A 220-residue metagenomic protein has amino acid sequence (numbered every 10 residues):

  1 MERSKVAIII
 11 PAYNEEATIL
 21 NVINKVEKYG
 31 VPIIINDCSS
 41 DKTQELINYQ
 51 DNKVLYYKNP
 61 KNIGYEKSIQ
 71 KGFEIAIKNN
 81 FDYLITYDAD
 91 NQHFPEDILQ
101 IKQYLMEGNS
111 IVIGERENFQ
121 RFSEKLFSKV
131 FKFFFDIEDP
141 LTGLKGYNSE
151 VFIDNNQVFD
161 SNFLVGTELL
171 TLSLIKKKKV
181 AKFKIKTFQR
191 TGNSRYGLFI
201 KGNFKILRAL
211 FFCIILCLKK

Functional and structural regions predicted by a protein language model:
I10, G30-S39, Y57-K58, Y87: Short beta-strand/loop segment that forms part of the nucleotide-sugar
Y13-K28: Short, well-formed alpha-helical segments that are part of the catalytic scaffolds of diverse glycosyltransferases
A17-N21, D41-Y49: Acidic helix N-cap motif at the loop->helix transition within catalytic regions of sugar-transfer enzymes
N36-E45, N91: A conserved acidic beta->alpha catalytic loop
Q44-N79: Conserved donor nucleotide-binding strand/loop of the catalytic core
S68-I69, F119-K219: Conserved catalytic loops of nucleotide-sugar-dependent glycosyltransferases that act on lipid-linked
F81-Q92: Short beta-strand-to-loop acidic/aromatic patch adjacent to the donor-nucleotide binding site
D97-G114: Conserved donor-nucleotide/metal-binding helix-loop-beta segment in metal-dependent transferases, i.e., the alpha-helix
